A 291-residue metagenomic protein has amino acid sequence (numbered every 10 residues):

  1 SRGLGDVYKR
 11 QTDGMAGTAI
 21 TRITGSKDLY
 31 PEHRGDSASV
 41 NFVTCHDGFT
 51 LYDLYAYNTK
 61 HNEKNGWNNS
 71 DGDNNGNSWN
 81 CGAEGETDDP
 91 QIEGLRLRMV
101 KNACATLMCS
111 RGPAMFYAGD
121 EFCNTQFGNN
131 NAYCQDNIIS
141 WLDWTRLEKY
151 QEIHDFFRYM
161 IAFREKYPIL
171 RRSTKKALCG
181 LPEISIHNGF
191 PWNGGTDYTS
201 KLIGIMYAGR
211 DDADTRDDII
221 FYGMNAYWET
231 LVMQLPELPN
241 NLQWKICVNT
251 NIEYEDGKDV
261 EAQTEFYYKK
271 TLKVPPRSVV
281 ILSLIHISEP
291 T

Functional and structural regions predicted by a protein language model:
S1-Y8, H286-T291: Short, small-residue-biased leader/transition segments that mark boundaries at the very start of proteins
G5-A118, F122, N131-Q135, P168 (+4 more regions): Conserved alpha/beta catalytic core and glycan-binding cleft of carbohydrate-active enzymes
E86-R98, D143-Q151, F266-K270: Active-site rim elements
Q126-D155, I246-D256: Extended hydrophobic/aromatic segments used for targeting, binding, or gating
L142, M160-I161, W228-Q263: C-terminal accessory region downstream of the catalytic core in glycan-modifying enzymes
K149-G180: Catalytic cores of secreted or luminal carbohydrate-active enzymes
G189-P236: Carbohydrate-binding surface patches
Q263-L284, S288: C-terminal beta-strand-rich structural cap/linker in extracellular carbohydrate-active enzymes
